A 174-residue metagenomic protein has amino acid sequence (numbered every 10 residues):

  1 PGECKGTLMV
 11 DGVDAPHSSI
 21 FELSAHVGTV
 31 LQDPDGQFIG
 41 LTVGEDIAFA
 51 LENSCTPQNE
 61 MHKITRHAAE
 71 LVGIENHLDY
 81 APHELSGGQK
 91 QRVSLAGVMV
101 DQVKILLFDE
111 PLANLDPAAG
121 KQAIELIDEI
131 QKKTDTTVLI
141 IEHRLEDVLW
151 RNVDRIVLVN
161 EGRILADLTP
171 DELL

Functional and structural regions predicted by a protein language model:
E3-V13: Conserved ABC transporter NBD signature motif
N59-H77: Conserved ABC ATPase "signature" region
A81-L85, Q89: Conserved ABC ATPase signature
L95-A96: Hydrophobic anchor residue at the start of the ABC signature
L106-D109: Catalytic Walker B motif of ABC-type/P-loop ATPase nucleotide-binding domains
P117-A119: Helix N-cap at the start of a conserved alpha-helix in ABC-type nucleotide-binding domains
